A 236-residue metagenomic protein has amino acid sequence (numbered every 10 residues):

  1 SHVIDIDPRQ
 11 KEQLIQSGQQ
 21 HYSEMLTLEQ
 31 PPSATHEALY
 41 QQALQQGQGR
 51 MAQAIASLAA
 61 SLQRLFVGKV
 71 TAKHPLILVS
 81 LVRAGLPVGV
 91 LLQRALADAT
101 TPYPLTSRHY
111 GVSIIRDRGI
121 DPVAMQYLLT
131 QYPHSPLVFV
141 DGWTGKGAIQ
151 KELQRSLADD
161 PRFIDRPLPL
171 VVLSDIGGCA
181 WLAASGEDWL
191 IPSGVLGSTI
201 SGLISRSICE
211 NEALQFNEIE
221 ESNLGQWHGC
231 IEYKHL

Functional and structural regions predicted by a protein language model:
S1-L76, A97-L236: Long, low-complexity, Lys/Arg-enriched
A56, L86-A95: Contiguous, well-ordered alpha-helical segments that form the cores/surfaces of helical PPI scaffolds
V79: Long, structured ligand/cofactor-binding scaffold of large enzymes
G85-G89, G147-Q150: Short, well-ordered alpha-helical microsegments
